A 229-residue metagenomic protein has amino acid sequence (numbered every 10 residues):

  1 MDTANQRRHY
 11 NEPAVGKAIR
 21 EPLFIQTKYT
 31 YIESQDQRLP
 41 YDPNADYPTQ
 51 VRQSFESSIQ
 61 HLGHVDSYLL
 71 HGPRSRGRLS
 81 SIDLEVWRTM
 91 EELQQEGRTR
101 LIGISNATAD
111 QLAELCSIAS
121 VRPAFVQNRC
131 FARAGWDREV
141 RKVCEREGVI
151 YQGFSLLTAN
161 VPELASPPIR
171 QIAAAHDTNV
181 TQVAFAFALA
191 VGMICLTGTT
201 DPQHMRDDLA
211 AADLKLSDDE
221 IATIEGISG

Functional and structural regions predicted by a protein language model:
M1, V65, I102: Glycine-centered flexible beta-alpha turn that most often forms the glycine-rich phosphate-binding loop
D2-Y29, E33, E85, T89 (+1 more regions): N-terminal binding-site loop/beta-alpha segment at the start of enzyme catalytic domains that lines or forms
V15, V51, F55, D83-V86 (+1 more regions): Aromatic/hydrophobic pocket-lining residues that form the small-molecule binding cavity in soluble enzyme cores
P22-Q37, Y68-P73, Q127-C130: A short, structured active-site edge motif that brings together acidic residues
Q35-T49, R74-S80: Active-site mouth loops of central-metabolism enzymes
N44-H61, D110-A113, G135-W136: Short, acidic/polar
Q60-R78: Active-site groove signature of glycoside hydrolases
G72-G229: Beta/alpha (TIM)-barrel catalytic core signal, keyed to glycine-rich beta->alpha loops juxtaposed to Asp/Glu that bind
